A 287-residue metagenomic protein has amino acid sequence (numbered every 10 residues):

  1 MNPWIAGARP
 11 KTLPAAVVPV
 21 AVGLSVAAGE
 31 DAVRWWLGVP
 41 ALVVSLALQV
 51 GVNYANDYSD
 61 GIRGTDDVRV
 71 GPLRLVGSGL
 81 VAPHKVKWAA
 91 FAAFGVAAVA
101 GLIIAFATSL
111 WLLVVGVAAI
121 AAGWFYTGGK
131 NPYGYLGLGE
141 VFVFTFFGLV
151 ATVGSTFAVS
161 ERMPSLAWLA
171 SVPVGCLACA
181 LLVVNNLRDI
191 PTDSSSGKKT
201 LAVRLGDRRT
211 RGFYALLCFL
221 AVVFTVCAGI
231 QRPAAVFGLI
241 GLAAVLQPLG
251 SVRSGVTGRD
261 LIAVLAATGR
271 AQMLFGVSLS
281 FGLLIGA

Functional and structural regions predicted by a protein language model:
M1-P40, N131: Topogenic membrane-insertion module of multi-pass membrane proteins
N2, R74-R162: Intramembrane alpha-helical segments
P14-G23, L75, V141-T156, V174 (+2 more regions): Small-residue-rich segments of transmembrane alpha-helices in multi-pass membrane proteins, especially helix faces
V20-A21, E30-N56, L113-W124, S165-V184: Membrane-embedded alpha-helical segments that form the functional core of polytopic membrane enzymes, especially those
A47-V70, C179-A202: Acidic (Asp/Glu-rich) catalytic motifs at the cytosolic membrane interface
V68-L110, K199-P233, G269-F275: Multi-pass membrane catalytic core of lipid/isoprenoid biosynthesis enzymes
F142-I190, S196, R208-G212: Functional transmembrane core segments of multi-pass inner-membrane proteins
I230-G286: Extended hydrophobic alpha-helices typical of membrane-associated regions
